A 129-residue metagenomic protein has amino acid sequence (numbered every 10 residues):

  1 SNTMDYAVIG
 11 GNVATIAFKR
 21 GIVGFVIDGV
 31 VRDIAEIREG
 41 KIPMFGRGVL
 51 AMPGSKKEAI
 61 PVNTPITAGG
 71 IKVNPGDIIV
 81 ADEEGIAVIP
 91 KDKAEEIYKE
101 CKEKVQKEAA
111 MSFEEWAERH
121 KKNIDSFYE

Functional and structural regions predicted by a protein language model:
S1-P75, I89-E129: Feature captures the catalytic cores and cofactor-binding loops of soluble hydro-lyases/lyases that act on carboxylate
I79: C-terminal binding/interaction regions
E84-A87: Channel- or pocket-lining gating/hinge segments that regulate access to a cavity or pore
